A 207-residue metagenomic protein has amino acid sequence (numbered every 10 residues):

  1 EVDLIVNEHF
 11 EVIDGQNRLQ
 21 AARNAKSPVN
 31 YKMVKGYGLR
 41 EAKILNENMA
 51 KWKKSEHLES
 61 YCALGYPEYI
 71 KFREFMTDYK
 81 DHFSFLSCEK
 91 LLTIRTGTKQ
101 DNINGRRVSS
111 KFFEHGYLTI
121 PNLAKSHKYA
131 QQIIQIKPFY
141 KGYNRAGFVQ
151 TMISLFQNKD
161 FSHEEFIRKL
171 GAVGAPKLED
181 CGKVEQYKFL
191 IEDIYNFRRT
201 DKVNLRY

Functional and structural regions predicted by a protein language model:
E1-N24, P28-V34: Short alpha-helix boundary/capping and kink motifs at helix termini
A25-Y207: Solvent-exposed functional surfaces
